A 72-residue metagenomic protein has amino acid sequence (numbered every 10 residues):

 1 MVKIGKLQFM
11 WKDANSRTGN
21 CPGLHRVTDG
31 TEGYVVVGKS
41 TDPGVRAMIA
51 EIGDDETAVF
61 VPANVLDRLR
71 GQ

Functional and structural regions predicted by a protein language model:
M1-T18: Short, charged/polar N-terminal "headpieces" of proteins
K6, G23, V65-R68: Acidic/proline-rich low-complexity IDRs
W11, V37-G38, A63: Pocket-edge structural micro-motifs
S16-E56: A short, structured beta-strand/loop element
A47-Q72: C-terminal structural segments of small proteins and small subunits
